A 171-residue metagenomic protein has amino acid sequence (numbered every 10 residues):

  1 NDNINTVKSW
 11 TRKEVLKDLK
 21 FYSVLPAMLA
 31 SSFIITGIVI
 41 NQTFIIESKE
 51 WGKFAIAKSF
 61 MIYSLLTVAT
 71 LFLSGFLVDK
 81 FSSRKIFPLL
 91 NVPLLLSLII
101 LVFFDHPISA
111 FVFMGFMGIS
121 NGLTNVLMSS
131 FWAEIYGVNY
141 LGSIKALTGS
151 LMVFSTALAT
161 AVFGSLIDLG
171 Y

Functional and structural regions predicted by a protein language model:
K13-S74: Extracytoplasmic gate region of multi-pass secondary transporters
L29, M61-L65, V92, G115 (+1 more regions): Transmembrane alpha-helical cores of Major Facilitator Superfamily
T70-S82, I167-D168: Helix-to-loop junctions at the C-terminal end of transmembrane segments in multipass secondary transporters
K85-I100: Structural signature of the two symmetry-related core transmembrane helices
I100-L101, M117: MFS-fold secondary transporters
I108-F116: Paired small-residue
L123-Y136: Intracellular juxtamembrane helix-capping segments at the cytosolic ends of symmetry-related transmembrane helices
I135-Y171: A late C-terminal transmembrane helix in Major Facilitator Superfamily
